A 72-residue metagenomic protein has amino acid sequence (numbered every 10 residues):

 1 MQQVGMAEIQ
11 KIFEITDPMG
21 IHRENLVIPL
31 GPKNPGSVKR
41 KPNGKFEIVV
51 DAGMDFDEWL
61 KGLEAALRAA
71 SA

Functional and structural regions predicted by a protein language model:
M1-N25: A metal-dependent hydrolase signature that marks the N-terminal structural subdomain at the beginning of catalytic folds
G5-A7, I12-E14, P32-N34, R40 (+1 more regions): Residue-level detector of functional hotspots within protein domains
N25, F46-E47: Hydrophobic beta-strand segments of well-ordered beta-sheets in folded domains
P29-K45, D57: Catalytic zinc-binding patch centered on the HExxH motif and its immediate surroundings that defines zinc-dependent
E47-G62: Short pre-active-site segment immediately N-terminal to the catalytic Zn-binding motif
K61-S71: Active-site recognition of the HExxH zinc-binding catalytic motif
